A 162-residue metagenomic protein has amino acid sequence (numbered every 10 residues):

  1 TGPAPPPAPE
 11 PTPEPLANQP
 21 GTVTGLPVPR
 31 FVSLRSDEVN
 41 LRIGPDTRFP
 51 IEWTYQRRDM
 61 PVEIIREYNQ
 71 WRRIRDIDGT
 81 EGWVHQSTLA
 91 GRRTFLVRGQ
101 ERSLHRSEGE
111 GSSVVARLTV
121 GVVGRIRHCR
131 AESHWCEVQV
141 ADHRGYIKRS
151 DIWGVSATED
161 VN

Functional and structural regions predicted by a protein language model:
T1-I43, T54-R58, I65-Y68, R75-T80 (+4 more regions): SH3-family beta-barrel domains
F49-I51: Short, glycine/small-residue-enriched coil/turn segments at secondary-structure junctions
